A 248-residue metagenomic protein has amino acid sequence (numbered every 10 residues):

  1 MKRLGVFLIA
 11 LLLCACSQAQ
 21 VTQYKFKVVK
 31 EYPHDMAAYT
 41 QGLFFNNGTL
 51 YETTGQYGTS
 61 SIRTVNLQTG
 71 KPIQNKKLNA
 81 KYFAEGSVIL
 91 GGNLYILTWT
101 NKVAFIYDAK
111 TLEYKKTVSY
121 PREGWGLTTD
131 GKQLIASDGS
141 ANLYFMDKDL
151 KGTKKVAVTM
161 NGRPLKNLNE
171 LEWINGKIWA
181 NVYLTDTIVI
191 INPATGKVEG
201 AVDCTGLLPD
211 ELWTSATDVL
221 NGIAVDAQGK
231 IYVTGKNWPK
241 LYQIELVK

Functional and structural regions predicted by a protein language model:
Q20-A37, L67-I73: A short helix->beta-strand "capping" segment at the edge of beta-propeller domains
V29-S61, K76-V88, G235-N237: Beta-strand-rich domains and repeat architectures in extracellular enzymes and scaffolds, especially beta-propellers
K30-P33, I73, K77-A80, V156-P164 (+1 more regions): Surface-exposed loop and turn segments in beta-propeller and other repeat-based domains that flank or scaffold
M36-N46, A80-G91, Y120-S137, G162-G176 (+1 more regions): Beta-rich, blade/repeat-based domains predominating in secreted/periplasmic proteins but also intracellular
E52-Q56, Y95-N101, A136-S140, A180-L184 (+1 more regions): Conserved beta-strand positions in repeat-built beta-propeller and related beta-rich domains
V65-G70, D108-L112, D147-K151, N192-G196 (+1 more regions): Short loop/turn segments that connect beta-strands within beta-propeller blades
G70-W99, V103-I106, L112-G124: Blade-loop segments of beta-propeller domains
A104-N161: Hydrophobic, well-structured mid-protein blocks that either form specific transmembrane helices
